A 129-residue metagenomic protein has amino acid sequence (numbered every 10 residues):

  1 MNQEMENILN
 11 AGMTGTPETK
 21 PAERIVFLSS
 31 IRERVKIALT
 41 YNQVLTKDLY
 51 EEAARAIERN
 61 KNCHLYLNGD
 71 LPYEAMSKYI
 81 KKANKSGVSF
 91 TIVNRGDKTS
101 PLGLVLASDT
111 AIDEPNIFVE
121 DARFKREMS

Functional and structural regions predicted by a protein language model:
M1-E6, N10, E52, R59 (+1 more regions): N-terminal targeting/trafficking signals and adjacent low-complexity tails
M1-L45: N-terminal, charge-rich interaction modules
S29-S30, I57-E58, R95-K98: Solvent-exposed alpha-helices and their adjacent loops that cap or buttress functional pockets in soluble metabolic
R34-I37, C63-L65, S89-T91, G103-V105: Structural motif
I37-R59: Extended, non-globular alpha-helical segments
I57-P72: Extracellular/luminal Protease-associated
Y73-S77: Short, well-ordered alpha-helical microsegments
I80-S129: Short basic, glycine-rich beta-strand/loop surfaces that mediate nucleic-acid
